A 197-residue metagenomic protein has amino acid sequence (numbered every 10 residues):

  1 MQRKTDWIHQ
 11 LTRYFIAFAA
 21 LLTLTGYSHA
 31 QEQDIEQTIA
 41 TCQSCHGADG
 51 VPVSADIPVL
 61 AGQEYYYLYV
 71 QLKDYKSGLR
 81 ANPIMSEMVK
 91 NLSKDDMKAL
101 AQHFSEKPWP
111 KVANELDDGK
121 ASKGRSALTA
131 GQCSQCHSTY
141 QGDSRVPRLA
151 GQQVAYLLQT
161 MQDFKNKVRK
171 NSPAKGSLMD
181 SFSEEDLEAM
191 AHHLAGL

Functional and structural regions predicted by a protein language model:
Q2-F15: Bacterial N-terminal signal peptides that target proteins for export
R13-T23: Bacterial N-terminal signal peptides
T25-S28: N-terminal signal peptide c-region/cleavage motif recognized by signal peptidases
A30-V51, A61, V112, L116-T139 (+1 more regions): Sequence/structural segment immediately N-terminal to covalent heme-attachment motifs in c-type and related
I35, G50-A81, S86-N91, R125 (+3 more regions): Gly/Gly-Pro-rich "capping" loops immediately C-terminal to redox-active cysteine motifs in periplasmic/lumenal
T38-G47, V70-K73, K98-Q102, S126-S138 (+3 more regions): C-type cytochrome heme c attachment motif
H46, E64, L72, K76-L79 (+6 more regions): Sec/Tat-exported extracytoplasmic proteins
K90-V112, A155, M179-L197: C-terminal capping alpha-helices of c-type cytochrome domains
